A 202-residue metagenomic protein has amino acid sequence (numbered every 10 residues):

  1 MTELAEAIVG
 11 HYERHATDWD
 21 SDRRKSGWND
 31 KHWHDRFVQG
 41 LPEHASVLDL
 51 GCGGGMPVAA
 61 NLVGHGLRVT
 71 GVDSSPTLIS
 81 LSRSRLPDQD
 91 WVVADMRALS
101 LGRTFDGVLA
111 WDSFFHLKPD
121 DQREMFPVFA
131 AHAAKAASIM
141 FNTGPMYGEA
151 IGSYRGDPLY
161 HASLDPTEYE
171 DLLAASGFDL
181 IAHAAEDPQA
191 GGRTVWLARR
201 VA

Functional and structural regions predicted by a protein language model:
M1-S46, G53-R103, D121-E124, V128 (+1 more regions): Class I (Rossmann-like) S-adenosyl-L-methionine-dependent methyltransferase catalytic domain, capturing the SAM-binding
D106: Conserved acidic residues
L109-A110: A conserved beta-strand element that flanks and buttresses the S-adenosyl-L-methionine
S113: Hydrophobic adenine-recognition pocket in adenosine-nucleotide-binding enzymes
K118-P119, A133-A134: Helix-to-beta-strand junctions that scaffold the AdoMet/dcAdoMet cofactor pocket in Class I SAM-dependent enzymes
